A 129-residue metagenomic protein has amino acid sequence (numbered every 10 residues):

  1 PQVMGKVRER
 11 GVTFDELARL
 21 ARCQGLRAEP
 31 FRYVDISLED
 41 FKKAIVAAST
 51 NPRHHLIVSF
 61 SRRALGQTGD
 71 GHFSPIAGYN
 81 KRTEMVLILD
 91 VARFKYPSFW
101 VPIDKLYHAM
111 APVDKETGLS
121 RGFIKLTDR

Functional and structural regions predicted by a protein language model:
P1-I36, K115-R129: Cysteine-nucleophile protease catalytic domains, especially the papain-like/related folds used in DUB/UBL proteases
P1-Q2, R27-F31, I45-N51, S59-S61 (+1 more regions): N-terminal start-of-chain detector that recognizes signal peptides and the immediate post-cleavage beginning
V3, L20, A44, A48 (+1 more regions): Residues that form generic nucleotide/phosphate-binding pockets
V12-G25, R53-R63, N80-M85, A111-T117: Short, Lys/Arg-enriched charge-dense amphipathic segments
I36-D90: Active-site-adjacent substructure of cysteine-protease-like catalytic cores
K81-R129: Noncatalytic regulatory segments and standalone regulatory/sensor domains
